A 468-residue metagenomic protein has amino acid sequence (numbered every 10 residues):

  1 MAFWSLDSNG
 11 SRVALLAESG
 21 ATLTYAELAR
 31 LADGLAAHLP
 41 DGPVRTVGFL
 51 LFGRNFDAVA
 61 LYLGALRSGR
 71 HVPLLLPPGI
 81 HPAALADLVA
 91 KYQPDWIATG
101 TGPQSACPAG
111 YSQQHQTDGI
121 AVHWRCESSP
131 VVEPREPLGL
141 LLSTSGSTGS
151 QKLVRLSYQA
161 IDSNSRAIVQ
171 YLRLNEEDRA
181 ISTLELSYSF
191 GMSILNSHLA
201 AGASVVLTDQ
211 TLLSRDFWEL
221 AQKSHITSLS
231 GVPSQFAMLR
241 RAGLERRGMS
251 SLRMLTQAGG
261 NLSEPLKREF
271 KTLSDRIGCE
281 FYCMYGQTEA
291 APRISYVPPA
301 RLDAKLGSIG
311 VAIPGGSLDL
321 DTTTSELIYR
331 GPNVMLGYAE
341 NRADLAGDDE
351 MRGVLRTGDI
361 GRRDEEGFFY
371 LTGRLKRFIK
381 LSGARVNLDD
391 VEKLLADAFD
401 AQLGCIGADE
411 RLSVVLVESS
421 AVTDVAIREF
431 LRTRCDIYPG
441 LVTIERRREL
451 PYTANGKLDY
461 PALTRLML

Functional and structural regions predicted by a protein language model:
L6-S11, D118-S143, S150, R173-R179: Conserved pre-ATP/AMP-binding loop-to-beta segment of ANL
S11-G42, G53-N55, A83-A86, L156-Q159: Conserved AMP-binding/adenylate-forming core of the ANL superfamily
T24-Y25, G139-R166: Conserved AMP-binding A3 loop
A37-G79, T183-L184, R385: Conserved AMP-binding/adenylate-forming
D162-R179, S187-S228: Conserved AMP-binding/adenylation subdomain of ANL enzymes
I226-G231, R240-D303, S317: Gly/Ser/Thr-rich phosphate-binding loop
E326-D389, D397: Conserved ATP-binding/catalytic segment of the ANL
I379, I406, E429-L468: Conserved C-terminal "lid"/linker of ANL adenylate-forming enzymes
